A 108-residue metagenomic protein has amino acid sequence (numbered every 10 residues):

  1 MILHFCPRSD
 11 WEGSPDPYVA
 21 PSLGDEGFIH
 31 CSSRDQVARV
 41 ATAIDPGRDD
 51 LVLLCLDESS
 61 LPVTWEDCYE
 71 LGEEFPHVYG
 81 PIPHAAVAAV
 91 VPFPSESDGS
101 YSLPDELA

Functional and structural regions predicted by a protein language model:
M1-A108: Conserved, structured core segments of small domains
